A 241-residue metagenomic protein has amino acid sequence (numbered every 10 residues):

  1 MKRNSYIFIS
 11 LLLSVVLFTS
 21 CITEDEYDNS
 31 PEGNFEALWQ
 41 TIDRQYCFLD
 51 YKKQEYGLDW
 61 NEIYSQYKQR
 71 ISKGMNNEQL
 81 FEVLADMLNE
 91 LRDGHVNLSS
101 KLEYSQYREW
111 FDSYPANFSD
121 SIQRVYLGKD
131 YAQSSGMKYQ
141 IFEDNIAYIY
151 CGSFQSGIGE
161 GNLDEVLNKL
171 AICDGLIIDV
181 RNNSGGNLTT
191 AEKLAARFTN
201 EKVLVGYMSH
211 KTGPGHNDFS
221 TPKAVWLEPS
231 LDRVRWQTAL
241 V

Functional and structural regions predicted by a protein language model:
M1-D28: Bacterial Sec-dependent N-terminal signal peptides
S20-P229, A239: Flexible, low-complexity junctional segments that flank or bridge functional domains
R233-R235: Short, conserved loop/helix-junction motifs that constitute active-site signature segments in enzyme catalytic cores
